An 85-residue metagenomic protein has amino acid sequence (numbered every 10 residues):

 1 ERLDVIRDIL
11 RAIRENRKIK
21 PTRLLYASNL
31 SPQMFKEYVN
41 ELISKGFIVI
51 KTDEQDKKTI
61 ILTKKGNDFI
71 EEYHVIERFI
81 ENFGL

Functional and structural regions predicted by a protein language model:
L3-K18: Short amphipathic alpha-helical interface segments
K18-A27: Short acidic, hydrophobic short linear motifs in intrinsically disordered regions
N29-S44: Short amphipathic alpha-helical interaction segments
I43-D53: A short, conserved structural fragment
Q55-Y73: Basic, amphipathic "hinge/linker" alpha-helix immediately C-terminal to the N-terminal HTH DNA-binding motif
E71-L85: Amphipathic alpha-helical dimerization/coiled-coil segments that flank or bridge DNA-binding/regulatory modules
